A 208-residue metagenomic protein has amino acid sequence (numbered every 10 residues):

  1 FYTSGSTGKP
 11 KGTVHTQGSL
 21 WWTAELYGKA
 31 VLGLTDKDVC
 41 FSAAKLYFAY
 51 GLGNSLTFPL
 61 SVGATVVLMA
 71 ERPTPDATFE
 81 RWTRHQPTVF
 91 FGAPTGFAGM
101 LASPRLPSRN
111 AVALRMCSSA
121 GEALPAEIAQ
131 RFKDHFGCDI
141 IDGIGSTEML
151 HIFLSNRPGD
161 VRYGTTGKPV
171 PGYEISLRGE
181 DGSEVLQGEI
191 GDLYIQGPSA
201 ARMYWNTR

Functional and structural regions predicted by a protein language model:
F1-S4, A44, L150: Active-site beta-alpha turn of Rossmann-fold NAD(P)-dependent dehydrogenases/reductases
F1-W22, G167: Conserved AMP-binding A3 loop
G5, G179-E180, G188: Short, acidic, Ser/Thr-enriched surface-loop or helix-capping motifs
P10-G12, T23-K29, N54, T78-F79 (+7 more regions): Adenylate-forming
G18, T95-A98, E122-A123, P198-S199: Alpha-helix/helix-capping structural signal
W21-S42, Y47-V89, S103: Conserved AMP-binding/adenylation subdomain of ANL enzymes
S61-A64, P87-G92, L101-R162, E174 (+1 more regions): Gly/Ser/Thr-rich phosphate-binding loop
K168-G172, S183-R208: Conserved ATP/PPi-binding loop(s) of AMP-dependent carboxylate-activating enzymes
